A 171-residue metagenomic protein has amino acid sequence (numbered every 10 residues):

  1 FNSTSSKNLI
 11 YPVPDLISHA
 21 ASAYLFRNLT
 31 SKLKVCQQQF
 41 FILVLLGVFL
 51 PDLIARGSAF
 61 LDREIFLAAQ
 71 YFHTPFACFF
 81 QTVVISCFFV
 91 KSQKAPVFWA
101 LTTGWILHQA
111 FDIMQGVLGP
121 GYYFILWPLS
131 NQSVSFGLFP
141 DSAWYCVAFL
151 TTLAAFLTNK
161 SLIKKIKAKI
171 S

Functional and structural regions predicted by a protein language model:
F1-S171: N-terminal membrane-targeting hydrophobic helices
